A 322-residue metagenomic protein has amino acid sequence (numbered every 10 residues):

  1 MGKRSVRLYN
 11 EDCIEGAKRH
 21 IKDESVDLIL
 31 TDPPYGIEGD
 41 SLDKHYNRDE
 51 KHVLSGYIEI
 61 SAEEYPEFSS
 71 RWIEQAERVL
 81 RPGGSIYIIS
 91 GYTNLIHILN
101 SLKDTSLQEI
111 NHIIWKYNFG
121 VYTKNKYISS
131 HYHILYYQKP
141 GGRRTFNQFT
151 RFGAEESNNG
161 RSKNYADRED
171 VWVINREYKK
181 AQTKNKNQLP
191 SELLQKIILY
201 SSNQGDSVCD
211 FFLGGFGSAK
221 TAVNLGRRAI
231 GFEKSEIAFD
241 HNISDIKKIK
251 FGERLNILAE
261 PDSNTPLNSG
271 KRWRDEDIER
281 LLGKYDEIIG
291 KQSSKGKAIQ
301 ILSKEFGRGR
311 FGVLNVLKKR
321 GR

Functional and structural regions predicted by a protein language model:
M1-F232, I237-F239, S303, G312-V313: Core catalytic lobe of class I
G2-A17, K247-L267: S-adenosyl-L-methionine
H20, R272, E305-G307: Short, conserved sequence motifs enriched in acidic/basic residues, glycine, and aromatics that mark functional "hot
N242: Conserved SAM-binding loop
R274-S293: Short, amphipathic alpha-helical "recognition" segments used to contact nucleic acids or chromatin
I288-K304: Short, charged amphipathic recognition helices of the HTH superfamily and cognate SANT/SANTA-like modules
Q300-K318: Short, basic interhelical loop/turn and adjoining N-cap of the next helix at nucleic-acid- or acidic-partner-contacting
